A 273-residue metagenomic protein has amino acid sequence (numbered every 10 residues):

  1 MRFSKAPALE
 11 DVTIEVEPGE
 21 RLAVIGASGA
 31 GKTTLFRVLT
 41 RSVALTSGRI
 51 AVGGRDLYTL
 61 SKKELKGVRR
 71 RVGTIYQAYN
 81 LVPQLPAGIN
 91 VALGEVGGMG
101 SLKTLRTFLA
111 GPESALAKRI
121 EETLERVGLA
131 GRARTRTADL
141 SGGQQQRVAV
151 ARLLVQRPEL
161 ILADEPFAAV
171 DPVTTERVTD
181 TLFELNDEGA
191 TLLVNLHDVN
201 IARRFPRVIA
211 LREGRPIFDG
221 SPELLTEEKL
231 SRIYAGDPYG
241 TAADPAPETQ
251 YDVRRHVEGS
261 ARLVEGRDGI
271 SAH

Functional and structural regions predicted by a protein language model:
T40: Helix-to-loop junction immediately C-terminal to a conserved catalytic motif
R49-G67, F108-A110: ABC ATPase NBD Q-loop/coupling interface
R136-L140, Q144: Conserved ABC ATPase signature
V155-E159: A short, proline-enriched helix->beta-strand linker immediately N-terminal to the Walker B motif in ABC-type P-loop
I161-D164: Catalytic Walker B motif of ABC-type/P-loop ATPase nucleotide-binding domains
P172-T174: Helix N-cap at the start of a conserved alpha-helix in ABC-type nucleotide-binding domains
